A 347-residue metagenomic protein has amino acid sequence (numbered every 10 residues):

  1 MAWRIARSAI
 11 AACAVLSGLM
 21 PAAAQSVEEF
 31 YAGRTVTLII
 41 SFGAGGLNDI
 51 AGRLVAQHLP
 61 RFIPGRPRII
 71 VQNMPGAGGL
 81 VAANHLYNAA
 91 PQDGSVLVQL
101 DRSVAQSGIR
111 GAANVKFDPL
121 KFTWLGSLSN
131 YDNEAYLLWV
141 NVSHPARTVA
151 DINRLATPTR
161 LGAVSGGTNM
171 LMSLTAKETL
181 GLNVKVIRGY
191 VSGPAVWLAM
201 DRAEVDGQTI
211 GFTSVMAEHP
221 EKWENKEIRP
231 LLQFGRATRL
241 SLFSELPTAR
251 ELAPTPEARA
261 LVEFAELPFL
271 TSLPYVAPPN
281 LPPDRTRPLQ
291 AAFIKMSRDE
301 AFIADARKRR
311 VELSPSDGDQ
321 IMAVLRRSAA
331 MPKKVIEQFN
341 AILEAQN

Functional and structural regions predicted by a protein language model:
M1-R4: N-terminal secretory signal peptides that target proteins for export/translocation
S8-G18: Bacterial N-terminal signal peptides
I10, V55, M172-S173, L289 (+1 more regions): Generic structural signal for hydrophobic residues
M20-A24: Sec/Tat signal peptide C-region and signal peptidase I cleavage site
Q25-S272, E337, E344: Conserved hydrophobic/amphipathic secondary-structure segments that form or flank ligand- or partner-binding grooves
A32-V36, N225-K226, L252, A260 (+1 more regions): An extracytoplasmic/periplasmic, membrane-proximal ligand-sensing/linker region
G43-A44, P278-P282: Structural beta->alpha junctions
S272-P278: A short beta-strand structural signal in non-transmembrane regions
